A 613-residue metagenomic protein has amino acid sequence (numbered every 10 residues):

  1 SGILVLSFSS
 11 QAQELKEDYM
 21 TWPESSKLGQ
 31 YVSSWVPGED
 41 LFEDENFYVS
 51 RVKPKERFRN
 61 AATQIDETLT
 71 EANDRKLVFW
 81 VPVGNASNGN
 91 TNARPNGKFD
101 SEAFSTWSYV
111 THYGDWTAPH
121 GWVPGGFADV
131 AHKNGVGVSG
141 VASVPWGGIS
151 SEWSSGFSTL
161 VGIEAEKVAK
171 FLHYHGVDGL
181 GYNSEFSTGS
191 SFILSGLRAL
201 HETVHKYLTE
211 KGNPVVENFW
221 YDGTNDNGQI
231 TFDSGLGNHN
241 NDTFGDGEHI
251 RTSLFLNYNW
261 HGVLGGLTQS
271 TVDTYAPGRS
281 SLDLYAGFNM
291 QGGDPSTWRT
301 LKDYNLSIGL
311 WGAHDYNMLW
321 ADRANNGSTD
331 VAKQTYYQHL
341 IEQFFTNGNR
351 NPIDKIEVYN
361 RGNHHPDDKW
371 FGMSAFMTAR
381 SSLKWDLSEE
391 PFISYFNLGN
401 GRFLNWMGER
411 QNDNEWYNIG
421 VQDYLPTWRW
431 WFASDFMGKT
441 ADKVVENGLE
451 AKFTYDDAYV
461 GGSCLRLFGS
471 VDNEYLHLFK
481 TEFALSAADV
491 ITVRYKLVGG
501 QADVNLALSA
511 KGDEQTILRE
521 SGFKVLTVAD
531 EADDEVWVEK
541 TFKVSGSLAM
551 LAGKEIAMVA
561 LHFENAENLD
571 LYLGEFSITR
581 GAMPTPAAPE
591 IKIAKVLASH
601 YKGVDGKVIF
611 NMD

Functional and structural regions predicted by a protein language model:
F8, R494-S545: Extracellular ligand-binding interfaces
E14-K53, L284-K443: Substrate-binding cleft of secreted/luminal carbohydrate-active enzymes
L69-L267: Chitinase-like catalytic core of GlcNAc-active glycosidases
N183-R361: Substrate-binding surface in catalytic domains of secreted glycosidases
R429, L465, Y475-V504, K540-V544 (+1 more regions): Extra-cytoplasmic beta-strand recognition segments
V445-Y475, D530: Short carbohydrate-recognition loop motifs
V493, W537-T579: Extracellular beta-strand ligand-recognition surfaces/modules
Y601-D613: Conserved aromatic anchor
